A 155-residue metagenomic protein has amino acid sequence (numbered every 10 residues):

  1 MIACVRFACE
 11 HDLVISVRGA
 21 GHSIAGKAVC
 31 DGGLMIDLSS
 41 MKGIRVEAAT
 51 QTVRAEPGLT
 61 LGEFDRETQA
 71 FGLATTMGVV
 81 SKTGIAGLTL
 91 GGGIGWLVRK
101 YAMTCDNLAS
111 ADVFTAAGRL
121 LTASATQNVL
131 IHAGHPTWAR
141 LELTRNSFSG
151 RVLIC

Functional and structural regions predicted by a protein language model:
M1-M41: Glycine-rich N-terminal segment of FAD-binding domains in flavoprotein oxidoreductases, spanning the beta-loop-helix
C4-V5, K27-V29, V46-E47, A123-T126: Short, solvent-exposed loop/turn and secondary-structure capping segments
E10-V14, G32-G33, A70-A74, R119 (+1 more regions): Loop/turn elements at helix/coil->beta-strand transitions in domains of secreted/extracellular proteins
V17-G21, L38, A48, P57 (+2 more regions): Glycine-rich, histidine-containing beta strand-loop boundary motifs that form or position
C30-S40, R66-A70, G93-R99, L153: A glycine- and small-aliphatic-rich helix-loop capping segment at beta-alpha/alpha-beta transitions that lines
R45, G62, T76-C155: FAD-binding subdomain of flavoenzyme oxidoreductases
Q51-T52, L59-R66, K82-G84: Short, structural beta-strand-to-alpha-helix junction motif
